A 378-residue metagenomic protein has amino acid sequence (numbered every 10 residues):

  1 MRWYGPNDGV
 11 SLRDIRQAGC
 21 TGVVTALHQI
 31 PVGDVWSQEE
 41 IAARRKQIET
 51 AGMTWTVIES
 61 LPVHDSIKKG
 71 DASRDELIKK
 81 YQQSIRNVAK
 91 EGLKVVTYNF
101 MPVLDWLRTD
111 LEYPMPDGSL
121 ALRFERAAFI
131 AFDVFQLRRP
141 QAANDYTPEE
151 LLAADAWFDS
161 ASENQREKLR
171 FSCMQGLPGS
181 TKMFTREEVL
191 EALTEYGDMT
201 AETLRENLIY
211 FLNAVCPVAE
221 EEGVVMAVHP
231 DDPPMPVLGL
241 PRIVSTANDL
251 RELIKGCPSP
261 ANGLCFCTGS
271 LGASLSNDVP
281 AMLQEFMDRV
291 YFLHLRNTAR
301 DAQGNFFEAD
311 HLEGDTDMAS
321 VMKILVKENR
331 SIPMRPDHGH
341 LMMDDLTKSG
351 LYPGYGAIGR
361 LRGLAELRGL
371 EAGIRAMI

Functional and structural regions predicted by a protein language model:
G5, R13-R16, S66-G70, D75-Y81 (+7 more regions): Histidine-acidic metal/acid-base catalytic patches
G5-H28, Q47-A51, N87-V96: Catalytic domains of carbohydrate-active enzymes, especially glycoside hydrolases
Q17-T21, M53-K68: A short glycine/small-residue-enriched secondary-structure motif
T25-P31, V63-D71: Glycine-/proline-rich flexible loop or hinge segments
A26-A42, L238: Glycine-rich, proline-tolerant flexible connector loops at the mouths of alpha/beta enzymes
S84-A143: Internal, well-ordered alpha/beta segment that forms a basic, Gly-enriched binding/recognition surface
L122-S172, G176-G179: Short, charge-rich, low-complexity alpha-helical interaction segments
